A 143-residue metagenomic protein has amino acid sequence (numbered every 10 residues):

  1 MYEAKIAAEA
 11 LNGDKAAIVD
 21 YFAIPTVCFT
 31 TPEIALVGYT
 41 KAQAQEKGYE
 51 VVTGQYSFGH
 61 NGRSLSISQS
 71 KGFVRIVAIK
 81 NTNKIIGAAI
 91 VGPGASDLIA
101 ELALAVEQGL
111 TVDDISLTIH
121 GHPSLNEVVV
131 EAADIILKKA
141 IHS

Functional and structural regions predicted by a protein language model:
M1: Acidic, glycine-rich loop-and-beta core segments that form the ion-binding/anion-interacting portion of active sites
N12-A17, I24, F29-S143: Flexible, glycine-rich terminal cap/loop adjacent to redox cofactors in electron-transfer oxidoreductases
